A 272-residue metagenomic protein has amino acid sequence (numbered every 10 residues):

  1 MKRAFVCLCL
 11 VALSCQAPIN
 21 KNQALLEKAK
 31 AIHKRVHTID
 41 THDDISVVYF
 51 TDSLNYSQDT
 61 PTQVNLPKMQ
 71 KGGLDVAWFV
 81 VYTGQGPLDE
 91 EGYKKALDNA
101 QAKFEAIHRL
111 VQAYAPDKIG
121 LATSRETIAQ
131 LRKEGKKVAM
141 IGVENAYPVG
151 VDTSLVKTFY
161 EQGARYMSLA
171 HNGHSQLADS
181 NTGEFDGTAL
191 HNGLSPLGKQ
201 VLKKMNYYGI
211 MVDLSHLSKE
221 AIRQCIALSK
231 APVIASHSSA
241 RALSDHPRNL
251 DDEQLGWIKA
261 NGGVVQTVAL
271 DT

Functional and structural regions predicted by a protein language model:
A4-L13: Sec-dependent N-terminal signal peptides
C7-L8, V47, A242: Intrinsically disordered, low-complexity segments enriched in polar/charged small residues
C15-T188, D245-T272: N-terminal hydrophobic targeting/anchoring segments and the immediately downstream early-domain regions of hydrolases
L169-D179, E184-W257, Q266-D271: Active-site core of metal-dependent hydrolases
